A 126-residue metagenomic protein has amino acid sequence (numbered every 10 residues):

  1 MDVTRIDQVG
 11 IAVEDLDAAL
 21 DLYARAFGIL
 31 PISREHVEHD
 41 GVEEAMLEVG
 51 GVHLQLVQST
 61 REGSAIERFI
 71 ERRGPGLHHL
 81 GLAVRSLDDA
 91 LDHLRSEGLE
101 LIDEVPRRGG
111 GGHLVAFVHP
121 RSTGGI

Functional and structural regions predicted by a protein language model:
M1-L20, P75-V84: N-terminal beta-strand motif that seeds the catalytic metal site of vicinal oxygen chelate
D2, A45-M46, Q55, L82 (+1 more regions): Vicinal oxygen chelate
E14, E48-G50, R121: Short strand-coil-strand connectors
A19-A24, L47, L94: Conserved active-site tyrosine of GNAT-family acetyltransferases
R25-P31, E97-E100: Conserved acetyl-CoA-binding loop of GNAT-fold acetyltransferases
A26, L56-G74, R85-L87: Conserved secondary-structure micro-motifs at functional edges
L30-E38, P106-R108: Conserved catalytic-core motifs of GNAT/GCN5-like acyltransferases
V37-H53: C-terminal "cap" of GNAT-fold acetyltransferases
